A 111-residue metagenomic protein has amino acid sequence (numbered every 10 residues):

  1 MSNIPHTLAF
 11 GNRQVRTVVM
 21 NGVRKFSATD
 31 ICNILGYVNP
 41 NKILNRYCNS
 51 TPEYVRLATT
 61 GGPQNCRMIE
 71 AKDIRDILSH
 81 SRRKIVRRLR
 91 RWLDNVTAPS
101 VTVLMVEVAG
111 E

Functional and structural regions predicted by a protein language model:
M1-E111: An anion-engaging/catalytic patch
